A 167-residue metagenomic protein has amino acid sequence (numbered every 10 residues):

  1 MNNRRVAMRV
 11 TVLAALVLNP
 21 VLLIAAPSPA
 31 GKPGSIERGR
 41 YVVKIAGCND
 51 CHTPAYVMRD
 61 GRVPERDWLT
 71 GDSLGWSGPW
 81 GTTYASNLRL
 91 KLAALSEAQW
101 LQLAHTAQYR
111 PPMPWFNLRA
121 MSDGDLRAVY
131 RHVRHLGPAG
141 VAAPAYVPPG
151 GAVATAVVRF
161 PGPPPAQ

Functional and structural regions predicted by a protein language model:
M1-R9: N-terminal secretory signal peptides that target proteins for export/translocation
V10-L22: Bacterial N-terminal signal peptides
L23-A30: Boundary at the C-terminal end of the N-terminal hydrophobic targeting segment
K32-G34, I45, T53-T83, A98 (+2 more regions): Flexible coil segments in periplasmic/lumen-exposed cytochrome c-class electron-transfer proteins
R40-A46: Local sequence-structure signature of Cys/Sec-based thiol-disulfide redox active-site neighborhoods
D50: Short, cysteine/histidine-rich loop/knuckle motifs that typically chelate Zn2+
R89-A93, Q102-A104, W115-F116: A structural feature that tracks compact, well-ordered secondary-structure segments with a strong bias toward
